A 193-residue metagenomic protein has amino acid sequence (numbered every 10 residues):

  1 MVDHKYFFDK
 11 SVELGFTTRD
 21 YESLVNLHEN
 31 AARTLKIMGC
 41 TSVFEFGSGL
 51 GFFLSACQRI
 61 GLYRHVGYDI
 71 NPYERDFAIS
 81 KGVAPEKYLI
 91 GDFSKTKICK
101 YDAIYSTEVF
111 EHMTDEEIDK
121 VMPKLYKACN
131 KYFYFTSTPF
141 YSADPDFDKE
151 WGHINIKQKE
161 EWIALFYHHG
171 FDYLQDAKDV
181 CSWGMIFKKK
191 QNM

Functional and structural regions predicted by a protein language model:
M1-Y105, E116-P123, P139-F140, F147-E161 (+3 more regions): Conserved N-terminal segment of class I S-adenosyl-L-methionine
E108-H112: Short catalytic micro-motifs in class I SAM-dependent methyltransferases
M113-T114, C129-N130: Helix-to-beta-strand junctions that scaffold the AdoMet/dcAdoMet cofactor pocket in Class I SAM-dependent enzymes
K124-A128: Conserved helix-to-beta-strand junction in the class I
N130-P139: Conserved beta-strand signature within the Rossmann-like core of class I S-adenosyl-L-methionine
K188-N192: C-terminal lobe and adjacent flexible extensions of AdoMet/dcAdoMet transferase-like proteins
